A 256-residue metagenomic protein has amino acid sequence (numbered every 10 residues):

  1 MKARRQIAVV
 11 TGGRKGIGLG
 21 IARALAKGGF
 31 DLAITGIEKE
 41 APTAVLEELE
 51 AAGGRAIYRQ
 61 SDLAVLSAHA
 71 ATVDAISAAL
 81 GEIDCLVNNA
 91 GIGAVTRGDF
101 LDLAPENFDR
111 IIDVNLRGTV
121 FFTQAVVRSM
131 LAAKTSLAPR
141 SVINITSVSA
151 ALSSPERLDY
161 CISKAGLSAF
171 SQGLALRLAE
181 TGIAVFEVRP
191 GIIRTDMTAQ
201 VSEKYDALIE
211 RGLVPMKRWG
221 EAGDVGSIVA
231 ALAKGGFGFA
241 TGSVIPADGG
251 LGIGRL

Functional and structural regions predicted by a protein language model:
R14-G16: Conserved glycine-rich cofactor-binding loop
R97, G212, A230, T241-L256: Short C-terminal tail/terminal secondary-structure segment of NAD(P)H-dependent dehydrogenase/reductase domains
R97-F100, A104-I112, E210: Substrate-binding pocket helix/loop in short-chain dehydrogenase/reductase
T123, S163, S171: Active-site helix of classical SDR
R128, L176-R177, G238: Alpha-helical segment proximal to the catalytic Tyr-Lys
S147: Residue(s) in the substrate-gating loop at a strand-loop-helix junction that position the organic substrate next
A179, A184, A240-G242: Short, small/polar-rich loop/turn modules that mediate ligand/substrate recognition or access, typified
